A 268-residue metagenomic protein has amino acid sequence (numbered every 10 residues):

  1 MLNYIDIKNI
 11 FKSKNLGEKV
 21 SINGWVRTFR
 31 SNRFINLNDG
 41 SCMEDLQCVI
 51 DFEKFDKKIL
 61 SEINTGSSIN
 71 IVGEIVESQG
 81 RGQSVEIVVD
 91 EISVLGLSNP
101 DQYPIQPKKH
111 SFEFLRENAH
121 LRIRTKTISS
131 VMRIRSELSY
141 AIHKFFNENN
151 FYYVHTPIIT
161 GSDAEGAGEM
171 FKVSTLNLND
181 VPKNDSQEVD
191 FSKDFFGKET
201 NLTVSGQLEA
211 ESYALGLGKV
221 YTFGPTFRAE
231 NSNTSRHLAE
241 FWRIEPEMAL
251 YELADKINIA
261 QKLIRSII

Functional and structural regions predicted by a protein language model:
M1-I268: Class II aminoacyl-tRNA synthetase catalytic cores and aaRS-like
